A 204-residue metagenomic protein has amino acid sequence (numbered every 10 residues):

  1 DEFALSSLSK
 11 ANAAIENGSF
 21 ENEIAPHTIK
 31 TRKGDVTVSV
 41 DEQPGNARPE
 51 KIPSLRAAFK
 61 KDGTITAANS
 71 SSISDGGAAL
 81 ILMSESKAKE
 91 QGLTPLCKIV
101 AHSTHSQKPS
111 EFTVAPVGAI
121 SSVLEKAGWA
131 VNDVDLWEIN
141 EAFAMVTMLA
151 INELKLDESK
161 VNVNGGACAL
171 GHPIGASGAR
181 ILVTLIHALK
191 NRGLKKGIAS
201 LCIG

Functional and structural regions predicted by a protein language model:
E2-E90, E153, E158-K160: N-terminal extracellular/periplasmic Venus flytrap/periplasmic-binding protein-like
F3-L8, F20, G45-R48, S70-S74 (+4 more regions): Generic structural signal for well-ordered, non-membrane alpha-helical segments in soluble metabolic enzymes
A11-N12, M145, K190: A short hydrophobic/aromatic micro-motif that marks alpha-helical segments and, especially, helix-coil
A25-T31, V100-A169: Active-site pocket-lining segment
E50-V114, G118-S121, E125, V183-T184 (+2 more regions): Condensing-enzyme catalytic core mediating Claisen C-C bond formation in acyl metabolism
E85-S86, F143, A167, I174: A broadly conserved detector of short glycine/acidic/proline-rich loop/turn motifs that flank catalytic sites and bind
V131, N152-N162, A167-I203: Internal helix-turn-beta structural module
